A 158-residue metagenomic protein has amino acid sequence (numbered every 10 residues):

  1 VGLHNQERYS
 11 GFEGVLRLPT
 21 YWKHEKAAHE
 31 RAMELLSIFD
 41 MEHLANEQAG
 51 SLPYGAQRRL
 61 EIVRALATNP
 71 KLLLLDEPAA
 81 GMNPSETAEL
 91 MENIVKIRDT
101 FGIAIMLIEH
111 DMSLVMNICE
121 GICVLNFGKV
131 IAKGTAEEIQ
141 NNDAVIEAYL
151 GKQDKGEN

Functional and structural regions predicted by a protein language model:
V1-N158: Glycine-rich phosphate-binding loops of nucleotide-dependent enzymes
